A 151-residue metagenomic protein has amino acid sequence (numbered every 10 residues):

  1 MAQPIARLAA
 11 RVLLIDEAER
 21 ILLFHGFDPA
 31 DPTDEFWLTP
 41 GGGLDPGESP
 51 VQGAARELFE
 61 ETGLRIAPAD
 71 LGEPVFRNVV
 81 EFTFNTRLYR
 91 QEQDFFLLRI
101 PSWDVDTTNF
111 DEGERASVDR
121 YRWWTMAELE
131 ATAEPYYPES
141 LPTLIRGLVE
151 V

Functional and structural regions predicted by a protein language model:
M1-L38: N-terminal strand-loop-strand
P4-I5, T33-F36, T86-E92, G113-V118: A generic structural micro-feature
L14, H25, L97-R99, R122-T125: Short, well-ordered beta-strand micro-motif
F24, G47, T132: Residues that scaffold the ATP/ADP-binding catalytic core of kinase and kinase-like folds
D31-E35, S102-V151: Nudix hydrolase/Nudix homology domain
T33-E35, P40, D70-G72, F76 (+1 more regions): A generic structural signal for short beta-strands and their flanking turns/coil linkers
T39-E73: The catalytic Nudix box helix
N78-N109, R122, L144: Active-site-adjacent beta-strand/loop module that shapes the phosphate/pyrophosphate-binding cleft
